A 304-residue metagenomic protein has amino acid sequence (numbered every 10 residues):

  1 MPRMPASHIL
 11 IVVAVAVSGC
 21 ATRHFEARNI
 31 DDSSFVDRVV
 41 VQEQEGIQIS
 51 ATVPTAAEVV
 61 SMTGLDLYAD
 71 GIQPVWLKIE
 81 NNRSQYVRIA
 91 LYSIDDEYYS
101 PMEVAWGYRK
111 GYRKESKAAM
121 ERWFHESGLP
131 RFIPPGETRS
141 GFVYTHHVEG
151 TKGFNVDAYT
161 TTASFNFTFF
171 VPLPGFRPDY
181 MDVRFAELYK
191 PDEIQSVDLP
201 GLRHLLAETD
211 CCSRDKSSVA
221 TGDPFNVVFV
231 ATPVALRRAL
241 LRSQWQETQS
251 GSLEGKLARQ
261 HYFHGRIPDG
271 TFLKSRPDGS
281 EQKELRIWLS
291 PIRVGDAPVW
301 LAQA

Functional and structural regions predicted by a protein language model:
V17-G19: C-terminal motif of bacterial Sec signal peptides marking the signal peptidase cleavage site
A21-R28, E126-E193: Surface-exposed edge beta-strand/loop patches
R28-A69, A186, L206: Low-complexity, acidic Ser/Thr/Pro/Gly-rich terminal tails and inter-domain linkers that flank the onset of structured
V59-W76, N82-Y86, F132-P134, S217-S218: Short, solvent-exposed beta-strand/turn "edge" segments of beta-rich domains on protein surfaces
Q73, E80, G251-A304: A cross-kingdom signal targeting lumenal/periplasmic-facing segments of multi-pass membrane and secretory-pathway
N82-P134: The feature marks short-to-medium sequence segments in extracytoplasmic or secretory-pathway proteins
Q85-S93, F154-V156, R237-R242: Short, hydrophobic/aromatic beta-strand segments
T209-A239: Terminal, regulation- and interaction-focused segments at domain boundaries
